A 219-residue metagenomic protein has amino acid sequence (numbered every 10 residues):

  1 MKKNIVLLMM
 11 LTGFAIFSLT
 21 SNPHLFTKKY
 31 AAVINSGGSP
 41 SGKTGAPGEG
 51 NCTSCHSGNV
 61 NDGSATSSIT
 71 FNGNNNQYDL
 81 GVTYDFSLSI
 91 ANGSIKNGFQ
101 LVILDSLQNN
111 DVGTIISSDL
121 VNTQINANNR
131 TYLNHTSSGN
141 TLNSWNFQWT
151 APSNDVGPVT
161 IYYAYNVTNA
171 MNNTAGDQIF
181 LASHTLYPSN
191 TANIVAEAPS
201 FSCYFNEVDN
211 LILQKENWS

Functional and structural regions predicted by a protein language model:
M1-K29, V195, V208: Bacterial Sec-dependent N-terminal signal peptides
N4-I5, Y132, N217: Small/flexible residues
F17-N190: Sequence context surrounding c-type heme c attachment/ligation sites in exported
S18, S200-S202, S219: Serine residues within intrinsically disordered or low-complexity segments
S89-A91, L213-W218: Acidic, Ser/Thr
N109, W218-S219: Short, surface-exposed beta-strand/loop "edge" segments at domain boundaries and coil↔beta transitions
P188-K215: Residue-level detector of functionally pivotal "anchor" positions at catalytic/ligand-binding pockets or at interdomain
